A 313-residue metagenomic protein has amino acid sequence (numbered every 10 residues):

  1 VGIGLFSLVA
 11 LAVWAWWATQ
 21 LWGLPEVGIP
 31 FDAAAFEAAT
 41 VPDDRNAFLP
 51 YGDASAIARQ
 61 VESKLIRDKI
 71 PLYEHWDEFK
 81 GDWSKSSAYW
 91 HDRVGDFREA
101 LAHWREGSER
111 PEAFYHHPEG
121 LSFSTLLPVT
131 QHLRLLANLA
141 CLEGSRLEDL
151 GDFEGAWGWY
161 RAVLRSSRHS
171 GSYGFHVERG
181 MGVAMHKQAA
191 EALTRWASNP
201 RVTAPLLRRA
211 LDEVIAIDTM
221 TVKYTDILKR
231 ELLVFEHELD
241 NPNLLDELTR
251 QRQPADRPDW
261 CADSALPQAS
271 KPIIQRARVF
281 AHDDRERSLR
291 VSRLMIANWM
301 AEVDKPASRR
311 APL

Functional and structural regions predicted by a protein language model:
V1-L313: Short acidic linear motifs
